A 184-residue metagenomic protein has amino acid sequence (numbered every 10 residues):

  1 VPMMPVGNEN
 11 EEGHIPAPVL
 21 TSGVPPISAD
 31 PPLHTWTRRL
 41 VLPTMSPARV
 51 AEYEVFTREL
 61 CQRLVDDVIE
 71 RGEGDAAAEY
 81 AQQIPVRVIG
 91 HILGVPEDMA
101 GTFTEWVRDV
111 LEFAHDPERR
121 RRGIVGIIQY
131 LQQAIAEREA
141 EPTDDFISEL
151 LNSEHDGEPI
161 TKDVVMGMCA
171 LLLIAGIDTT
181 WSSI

Functional and structural regions predicted by a protein language model:
V1-A77, V86-T104, R108-A114, E118-I124: Active-site substrate-recognition loop segments, prototypically the cytochrome P450 B′-helix/B-C loop
R38, A81-Q82, V86, V165 (+1 more regions): Short runs of predominantly hydrophobic/aromatic residues within well-ordered alpha helices that form helix-helix
V41, P85, L131, L150 (+1 more regions): A residue-level signal for conserved active-site and pocket-lining positions in enzyme catalytic cores
A51-D66, I128, Q132-I135, E139-G167 (+1 more regions): Helix-hairpin-helix/helix-loop-helix acidic hairpins
A78-I84, V125, F146, T161: Short acidic alpha-helix initiation/capping motifs at coil-to-helix transition points, especially at protein N-termini
V164-I184: Cytochrome P450 catalytic-core helices
